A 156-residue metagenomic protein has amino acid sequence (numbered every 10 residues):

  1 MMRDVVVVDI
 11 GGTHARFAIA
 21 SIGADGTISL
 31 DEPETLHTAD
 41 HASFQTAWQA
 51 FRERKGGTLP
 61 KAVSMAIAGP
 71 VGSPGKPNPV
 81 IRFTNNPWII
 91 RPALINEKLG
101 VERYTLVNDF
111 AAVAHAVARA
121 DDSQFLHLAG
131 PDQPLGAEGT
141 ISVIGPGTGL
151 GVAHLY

Functional and structural regions predicted by a protein language model:
M1, G56-L59, L135-A137: Flexible, charged surface loops at secondary-structure boundaries
M2-A50, R54, P77-P79: Short glycine-rich, Thr/Ser-proximal phosphate-binding strand/loop in the N-terminal lobe of ATP-dependent enzymes
M2-R3, V101-E102, A137-I141: Short coil/turn connectors at secondary-structure junctions
I10, D132-E138, V143-P146: Solvent-exposed alpha-helices and their adjacent loops that cap or buttress functional pockets in soluble metabolic
G12-H14, F110-H115, T148-L150: Conserved A3 ("GATE") glycine/threonine-rich loop of ANL adenylate-forming enzymes
A15-I19, S142-I144, G149-Y156: Short beta-strand scaffold segments in enzyme catalytic cores
K55-L106, A111-Q124, V143: Short beta-strand-loop/turn "lid" adjacent to the catalytic site in phosphate-handling enzymes
V117-A137: Short, flexible, glycine-rich and Lys/Arg-enriched loop motifs at helix boundaries that contact anionic partners
